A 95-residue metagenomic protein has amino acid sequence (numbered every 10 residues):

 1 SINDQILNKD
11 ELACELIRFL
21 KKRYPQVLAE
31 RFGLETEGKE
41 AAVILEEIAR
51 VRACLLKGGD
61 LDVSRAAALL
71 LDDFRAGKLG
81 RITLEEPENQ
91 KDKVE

Functional and structural regions predicted by a protein language model:
S1-E95: Helix-rich effector regions associated with P-loop NTPase G domains
